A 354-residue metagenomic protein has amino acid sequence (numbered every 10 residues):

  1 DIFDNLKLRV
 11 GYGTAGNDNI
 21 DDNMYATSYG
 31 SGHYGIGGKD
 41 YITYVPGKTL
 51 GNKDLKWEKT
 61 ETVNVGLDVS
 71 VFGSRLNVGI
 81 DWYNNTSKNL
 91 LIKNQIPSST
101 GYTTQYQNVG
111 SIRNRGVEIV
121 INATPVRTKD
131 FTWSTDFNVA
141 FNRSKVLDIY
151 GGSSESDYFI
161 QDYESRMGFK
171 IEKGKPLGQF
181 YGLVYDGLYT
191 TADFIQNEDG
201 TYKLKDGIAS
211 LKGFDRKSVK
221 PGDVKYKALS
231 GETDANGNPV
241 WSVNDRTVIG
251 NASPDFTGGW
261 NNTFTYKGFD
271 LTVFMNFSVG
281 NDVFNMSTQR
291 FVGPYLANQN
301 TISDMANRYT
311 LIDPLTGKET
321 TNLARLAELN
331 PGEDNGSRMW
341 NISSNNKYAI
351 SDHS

Functional and structural regions predicted by a protein language model:
D1-H33, G47-T49, K53-S354: Outer/extracellular conduits and scaffolds centered on Gram-negative outer-membrane beta-barrels
I36-D40: Charged, low-complexity intrinsically disordered boundary/linker segments
Y41-I42, N52: Catalytic-core segments of enzymes that bind and process phosphorylated/nucleotide-bearing substrates
